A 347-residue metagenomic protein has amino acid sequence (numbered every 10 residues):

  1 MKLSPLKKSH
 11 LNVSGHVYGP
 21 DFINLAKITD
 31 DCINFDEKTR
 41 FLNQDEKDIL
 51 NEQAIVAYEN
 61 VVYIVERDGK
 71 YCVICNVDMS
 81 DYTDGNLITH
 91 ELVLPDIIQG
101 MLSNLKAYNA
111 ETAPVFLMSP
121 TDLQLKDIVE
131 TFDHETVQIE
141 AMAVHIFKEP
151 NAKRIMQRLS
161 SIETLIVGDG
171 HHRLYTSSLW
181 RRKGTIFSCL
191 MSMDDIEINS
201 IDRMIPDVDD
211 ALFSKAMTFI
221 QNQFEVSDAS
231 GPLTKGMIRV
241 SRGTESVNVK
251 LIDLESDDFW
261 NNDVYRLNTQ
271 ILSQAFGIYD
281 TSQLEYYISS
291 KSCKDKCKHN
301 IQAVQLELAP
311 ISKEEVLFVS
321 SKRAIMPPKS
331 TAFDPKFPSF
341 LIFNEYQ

Functional and structural regions predicted by a protein language model:
M1-Q347: Surface-exposed, charge/polar-rich loops and edge strands
